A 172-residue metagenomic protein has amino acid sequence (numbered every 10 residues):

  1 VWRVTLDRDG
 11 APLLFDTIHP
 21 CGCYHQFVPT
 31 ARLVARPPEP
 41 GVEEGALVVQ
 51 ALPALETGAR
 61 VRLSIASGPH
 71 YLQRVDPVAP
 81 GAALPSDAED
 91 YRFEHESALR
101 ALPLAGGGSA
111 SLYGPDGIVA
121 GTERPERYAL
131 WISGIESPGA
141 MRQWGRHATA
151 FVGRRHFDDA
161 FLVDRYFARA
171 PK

Functional and structural regions predicted by a protein language model:
W2-G10: A short, surface-exposed beta-strand/turn
D9-K172: Domain-length functional cores that host ligand/cofactor binding and catalytic or interaction surfaces in mature
